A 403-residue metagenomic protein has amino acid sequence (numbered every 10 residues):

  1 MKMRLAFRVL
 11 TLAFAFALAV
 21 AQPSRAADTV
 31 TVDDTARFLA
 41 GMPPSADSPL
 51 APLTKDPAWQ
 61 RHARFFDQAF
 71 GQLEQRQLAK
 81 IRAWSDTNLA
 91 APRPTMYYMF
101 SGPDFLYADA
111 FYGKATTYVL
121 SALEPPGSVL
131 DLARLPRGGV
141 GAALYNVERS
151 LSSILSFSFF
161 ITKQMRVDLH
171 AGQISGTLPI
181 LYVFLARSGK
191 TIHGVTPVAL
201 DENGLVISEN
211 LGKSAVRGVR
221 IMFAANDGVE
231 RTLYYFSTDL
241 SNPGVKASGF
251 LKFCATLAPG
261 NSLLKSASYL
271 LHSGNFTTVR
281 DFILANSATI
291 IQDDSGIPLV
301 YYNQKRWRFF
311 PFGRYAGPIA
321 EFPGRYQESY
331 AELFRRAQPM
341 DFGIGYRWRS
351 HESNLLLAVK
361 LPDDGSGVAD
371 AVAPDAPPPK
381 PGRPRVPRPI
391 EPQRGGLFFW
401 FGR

Functional and structural regions predicted by a protein language model:
M1-A6: N-terminal secretory signal peptides that target proteins for export/translocation
R8-A19: Bacterial N-terminal signal peptides
V20-A26: Sec/Tat signal peptide C-region and signal peptidase I cleavage site
A27-S153, R231-R403: Non-globular targeting/processing and membrane-anchoring segments
L89-A90, L178-T191, L211-K213, A225: Short, surface-exposed basic-aromatic patches at helix termini and helix-loop junctions that form
S101-G113, V119-L120, F157-Y182: Short, thiol/selenol-centered motifs that function as redox-active sites or metal-ligating centers
P136-G176, I192-E202: Extended amphipathic alpha-helical interaction segments
L169-G172, G194-Y235, D239: Short aromatic loop motif centered on NTY/YTY
